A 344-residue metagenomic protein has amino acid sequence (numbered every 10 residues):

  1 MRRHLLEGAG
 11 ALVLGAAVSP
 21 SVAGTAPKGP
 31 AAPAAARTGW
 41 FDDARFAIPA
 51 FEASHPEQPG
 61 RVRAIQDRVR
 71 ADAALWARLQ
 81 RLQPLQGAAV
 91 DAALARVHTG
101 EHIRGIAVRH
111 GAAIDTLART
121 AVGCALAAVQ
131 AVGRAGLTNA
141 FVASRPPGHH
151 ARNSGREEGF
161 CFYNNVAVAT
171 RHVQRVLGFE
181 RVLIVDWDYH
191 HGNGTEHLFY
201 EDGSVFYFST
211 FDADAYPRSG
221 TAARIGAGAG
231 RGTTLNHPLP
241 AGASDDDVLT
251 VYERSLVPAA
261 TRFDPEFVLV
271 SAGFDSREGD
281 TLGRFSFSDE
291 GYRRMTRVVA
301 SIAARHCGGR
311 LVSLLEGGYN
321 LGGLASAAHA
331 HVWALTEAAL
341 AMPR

Functional and structural regions predicted by a protein language model:
H4-G15, V22-R344: HDAC/HDAC-like amidohydrolase catalytic core signature
